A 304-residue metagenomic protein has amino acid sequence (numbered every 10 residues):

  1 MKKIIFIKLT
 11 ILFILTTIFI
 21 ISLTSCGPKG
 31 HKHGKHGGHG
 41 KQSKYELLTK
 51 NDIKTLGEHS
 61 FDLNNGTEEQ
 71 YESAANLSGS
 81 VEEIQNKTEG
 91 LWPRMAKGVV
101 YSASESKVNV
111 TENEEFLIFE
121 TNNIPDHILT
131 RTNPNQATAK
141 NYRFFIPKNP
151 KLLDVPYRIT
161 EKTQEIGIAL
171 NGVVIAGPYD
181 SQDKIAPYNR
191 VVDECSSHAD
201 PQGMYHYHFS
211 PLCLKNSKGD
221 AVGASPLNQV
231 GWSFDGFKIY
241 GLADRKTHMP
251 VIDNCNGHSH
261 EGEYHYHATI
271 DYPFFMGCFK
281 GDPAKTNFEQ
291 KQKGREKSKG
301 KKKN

Functional and structural regions predicted by a protein language model:
K2-L12: Bacterial N-terminal signal peptides that target proteins for export
T24-S25: C-terminal motif of bacterial Sec signal peptides marking the signal peptidase cleavage site
K29-K184: Solvent-exposed N-terminal domain segments of exported/luminal and surface proteins
K44-L48, P250-N304: Long, compositionally biased interface segments
Y142-N149, A169-N171, D200-L214, H260-P273: Extracellular/lumenal glycan-associated surfaces
D154, I175, C213-K218, I239 (+1 more regions): Short loop/beta submotifs within extracellular cysteine-rich repeat domains
I185-V192, P201-K246: Short helix-loop boundary/capping segments
R190-S197, P250-N256: Short, recurring structural edge motifs at helix starts
